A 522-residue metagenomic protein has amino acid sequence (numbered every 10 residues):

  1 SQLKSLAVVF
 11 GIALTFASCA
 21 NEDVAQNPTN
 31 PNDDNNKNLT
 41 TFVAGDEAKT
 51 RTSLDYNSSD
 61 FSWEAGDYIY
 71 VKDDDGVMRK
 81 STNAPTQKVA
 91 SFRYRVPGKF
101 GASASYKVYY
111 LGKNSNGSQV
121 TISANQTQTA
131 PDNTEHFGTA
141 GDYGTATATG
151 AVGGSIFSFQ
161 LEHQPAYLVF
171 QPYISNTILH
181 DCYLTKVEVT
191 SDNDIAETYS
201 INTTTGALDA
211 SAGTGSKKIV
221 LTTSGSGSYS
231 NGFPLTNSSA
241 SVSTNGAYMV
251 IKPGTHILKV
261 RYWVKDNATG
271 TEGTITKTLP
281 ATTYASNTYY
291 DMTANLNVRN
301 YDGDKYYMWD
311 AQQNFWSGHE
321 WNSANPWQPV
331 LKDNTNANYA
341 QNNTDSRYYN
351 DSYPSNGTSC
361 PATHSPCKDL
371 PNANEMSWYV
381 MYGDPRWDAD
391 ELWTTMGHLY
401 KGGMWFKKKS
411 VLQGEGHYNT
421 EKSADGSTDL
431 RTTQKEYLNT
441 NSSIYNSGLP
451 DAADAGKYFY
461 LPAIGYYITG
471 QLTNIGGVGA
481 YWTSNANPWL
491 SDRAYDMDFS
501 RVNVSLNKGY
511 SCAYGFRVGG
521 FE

Functional and structural regions predicted by a protein language model:
S1-M381, W387-A389, Y400: Sec-type signal peptide cleavage vicinity
W393-E522: C-terminal, surface-exposed recognition/capping segments
